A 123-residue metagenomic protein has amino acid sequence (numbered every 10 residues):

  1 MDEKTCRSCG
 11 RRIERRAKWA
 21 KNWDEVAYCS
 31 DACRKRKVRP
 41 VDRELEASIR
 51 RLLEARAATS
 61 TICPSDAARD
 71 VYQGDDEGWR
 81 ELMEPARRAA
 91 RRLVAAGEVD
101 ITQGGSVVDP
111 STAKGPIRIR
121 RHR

Functional and structural regions predicted by a protein language model:
M1-D2, E25: Short metal-coordination and nucleic-acid-contact micro-motifs, chiefly zinc-binding Cys/His arrays
C6-C9, C29: Short cysteine-rich clusters marking metal-coordination/redox-active sites
R16-V26: Short linker/helix segments within small regulatory modules
C33-E44: Short metal-binding segments enriched for Cys and/or His
T59-V71: Short acidic, hydrophobic short linear motifs in intrinsically disordered regions
Y72-R88: Short, positively charged loop/turn segments that connect secondary-structure elements
G97-Q103: A short, conserved structural fragment
G105-R123: Short, cationic-aromatic polyanion-contact patches
